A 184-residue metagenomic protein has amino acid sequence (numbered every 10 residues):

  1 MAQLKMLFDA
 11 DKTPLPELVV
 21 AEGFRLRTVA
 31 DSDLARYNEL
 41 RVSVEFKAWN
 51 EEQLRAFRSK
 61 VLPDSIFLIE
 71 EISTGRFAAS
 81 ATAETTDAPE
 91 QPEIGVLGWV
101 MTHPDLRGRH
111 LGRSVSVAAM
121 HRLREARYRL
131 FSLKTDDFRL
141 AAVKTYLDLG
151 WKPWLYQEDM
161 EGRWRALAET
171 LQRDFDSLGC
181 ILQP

Functional and structural regions predicted by a protein language model:
M1-E22: Acyl-donor-binding surface of acyltransferase catalytic domains
R25-Y37: A short beta-loop-alpha structural element at the N-terminal edge of CoA-dependent acyl/N-acetyltransferase catalytic
V29, V100-T102, T135: Hydrophobic adenine-recognition pocket in adenosine-nucleotide-binding enzymes
V42-T102: A conserved beta-strand-loop-helix scaffold within acyl/acetyltransferase catalytic domains
W99-T102, G108-E125, K144-D148: Conserved acetyl-CoA-binding loop-helix of GNAT-fold acetyltransferases
L123-T135: Conserved GNAT acetyl-CoA-binding A-motif
L133-V143, D159-A166: Conserved beta-strand-loop-alpha-helix junction that forms the acyl-donor binding cleft
Y146-Y156: Conserved acetyl-CoA-binding loop of GNAT-fold acetyltransferases
